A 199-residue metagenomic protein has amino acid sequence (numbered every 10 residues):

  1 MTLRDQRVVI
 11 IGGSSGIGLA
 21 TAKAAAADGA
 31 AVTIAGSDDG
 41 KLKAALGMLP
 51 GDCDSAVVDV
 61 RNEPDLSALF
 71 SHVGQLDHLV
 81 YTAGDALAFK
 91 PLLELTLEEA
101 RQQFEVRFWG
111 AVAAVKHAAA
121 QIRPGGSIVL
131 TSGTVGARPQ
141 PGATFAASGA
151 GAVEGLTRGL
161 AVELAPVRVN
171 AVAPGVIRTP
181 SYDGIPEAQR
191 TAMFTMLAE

Functional and structural regions predicted by a protein language model:
S14-S15: Conserved glycine-rich cofactor-binding loop
D28-A44: Conserved glycine-rich Rossmann-like NAD(P)H-binding loop of the short-chain dehydrogenase/reductase
M48-P64: Rossmann-fold cofactor-recognition segment
V80, V129-T131, V169-V172, Y182: Hydrophobic structural elements of the Rossmann-like NAD(P)H-binding subdomain that define the short-chain
T82-F89: Conserved NAD(P)H cofactor-binding loop of Rossmann-fold oxidoreductase domains
K90-L92, E99-R101, M193, L197: Substrate-binding pocket helix/loop in short-chain dehydrogenase/reductase
A100-F104, F108, A113, S127-A165 (+1 more regions): Catalytic loop of short-chain dehydrogenase/reductase
I177-E199: A glycine/serine/threonine-rich, flexible loop-to-helix segment that serves as the NAD(P) cofactor-binding "lid"
